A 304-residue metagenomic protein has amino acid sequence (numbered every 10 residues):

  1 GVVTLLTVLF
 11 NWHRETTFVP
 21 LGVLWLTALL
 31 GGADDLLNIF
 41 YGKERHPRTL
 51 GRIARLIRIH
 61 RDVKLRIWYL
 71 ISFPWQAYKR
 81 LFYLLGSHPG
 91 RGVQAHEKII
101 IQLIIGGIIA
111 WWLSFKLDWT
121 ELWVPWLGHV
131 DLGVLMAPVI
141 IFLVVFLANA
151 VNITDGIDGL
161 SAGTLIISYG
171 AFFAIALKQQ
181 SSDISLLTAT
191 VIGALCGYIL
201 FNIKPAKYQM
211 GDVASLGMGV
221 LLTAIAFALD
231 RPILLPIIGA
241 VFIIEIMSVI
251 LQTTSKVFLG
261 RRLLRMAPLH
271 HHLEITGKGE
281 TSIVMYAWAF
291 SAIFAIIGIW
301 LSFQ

Functional and structural regions predicted by a protein language model:
G1-Q209, V213-I243: "…together with the soluble PPM/PP2C metallo-phosphatase catalytic core" -> "…together with the soluble PPM/PP2C
G51-R80, A240-Y286: Membrane-proximal soluble regions of multi-pass membrane proteins
R91-I101, T276-A287: Loop-to-transmembrane boundary segments
S168-A171, S248, F294: Membrane-embedded alpha-helical transmembrane segments of multi-pass integral membrane proteins
L222, S248, Q252, G298-W300: Alpha-helix boundary/capping detector
E280-L301: Final/C-terminal transmembrane alpha-helix of multipass membrane proteins
